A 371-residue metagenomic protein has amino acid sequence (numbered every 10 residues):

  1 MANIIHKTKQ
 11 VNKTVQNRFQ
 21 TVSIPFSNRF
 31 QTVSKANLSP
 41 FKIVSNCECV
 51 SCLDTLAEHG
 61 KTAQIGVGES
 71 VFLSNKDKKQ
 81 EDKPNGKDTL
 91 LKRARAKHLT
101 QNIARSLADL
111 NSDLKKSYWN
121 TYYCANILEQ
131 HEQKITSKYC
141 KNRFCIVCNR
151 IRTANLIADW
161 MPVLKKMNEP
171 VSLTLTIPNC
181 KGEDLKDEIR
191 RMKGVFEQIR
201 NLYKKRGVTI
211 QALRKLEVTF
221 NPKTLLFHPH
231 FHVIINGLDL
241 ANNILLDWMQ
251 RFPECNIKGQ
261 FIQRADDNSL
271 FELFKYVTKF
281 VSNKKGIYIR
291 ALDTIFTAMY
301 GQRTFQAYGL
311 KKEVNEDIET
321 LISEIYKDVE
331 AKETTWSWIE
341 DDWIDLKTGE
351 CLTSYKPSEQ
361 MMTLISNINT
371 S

Functional and structural regions predicted by a protein language model:
A2-F227, G237-S371: Right-hand nucleic-acid polymerase module
